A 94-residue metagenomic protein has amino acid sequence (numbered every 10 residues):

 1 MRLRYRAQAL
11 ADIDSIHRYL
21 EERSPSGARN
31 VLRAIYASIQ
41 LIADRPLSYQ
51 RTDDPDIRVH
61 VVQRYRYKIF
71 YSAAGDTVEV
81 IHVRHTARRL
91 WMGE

Functional and structural regions predicted by a protein language model:
M1, D53, Q63, E79 (+1 more regions): Coiled-coil-like amphipathic alpha-helices with heptad-repeat character
R2-I57, A74-T77, G93: Basic, Lys/Arg-enriched alpha-helical interface segments
L47, R66-Y67: A generic local structural motif
R58-V62: Short acidic-hydrophobic surface loop/beta-edge motif
Y67-K68, S72-E94: Enriched for short, Lys/Arg-rich terminal
